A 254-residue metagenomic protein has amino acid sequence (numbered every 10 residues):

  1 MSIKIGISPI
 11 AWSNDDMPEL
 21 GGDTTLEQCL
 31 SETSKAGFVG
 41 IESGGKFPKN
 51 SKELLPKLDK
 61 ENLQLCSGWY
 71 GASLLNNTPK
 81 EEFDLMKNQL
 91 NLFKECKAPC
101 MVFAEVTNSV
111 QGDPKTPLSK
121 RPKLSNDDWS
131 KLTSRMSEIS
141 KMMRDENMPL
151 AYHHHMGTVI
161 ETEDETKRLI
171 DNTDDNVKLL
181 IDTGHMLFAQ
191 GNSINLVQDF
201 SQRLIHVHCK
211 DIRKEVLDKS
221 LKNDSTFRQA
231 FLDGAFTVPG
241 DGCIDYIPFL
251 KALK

Functional and structural regions predicted by a protein language model:
M1-P18, C66-A72, S109-S119: N-terminal small/glycine-rich loop or linker at the start of catalytic domains across soluble metabolic enzymes
M1-S2, L30-K35, P48-S67, D84-P99 (+4 more regions): Acidic (Asp/Glu)-rich catalytic clusters
I7, T33, I41, L58 (+5 more regions): Conserved, mostly hydrophobic/aromatic
A11-S13, G45-F47, G71-L74, E105-S109 (+3 more regions): Active-site-proximal loop/turn and secondary-structure-junction residues that shape catalytic pockets, frequently
A11-T25, G44, A72-F83, R121-W129 (+1 more regions): Active-site mouth loops of central-metabolism enzymes
L20-T24, N108-L118, V216-Q229: Short, flexible, mixed-charge acidic loops at enzyme active sites
I41, S134-T237, C243: Acidic/histidine-rich catalytic cores of soluble enzymes
P79-K178: Active-site acidic/histidine proton-transfer and metal-coordination neighborhood in alpha/beta enzyme cores
